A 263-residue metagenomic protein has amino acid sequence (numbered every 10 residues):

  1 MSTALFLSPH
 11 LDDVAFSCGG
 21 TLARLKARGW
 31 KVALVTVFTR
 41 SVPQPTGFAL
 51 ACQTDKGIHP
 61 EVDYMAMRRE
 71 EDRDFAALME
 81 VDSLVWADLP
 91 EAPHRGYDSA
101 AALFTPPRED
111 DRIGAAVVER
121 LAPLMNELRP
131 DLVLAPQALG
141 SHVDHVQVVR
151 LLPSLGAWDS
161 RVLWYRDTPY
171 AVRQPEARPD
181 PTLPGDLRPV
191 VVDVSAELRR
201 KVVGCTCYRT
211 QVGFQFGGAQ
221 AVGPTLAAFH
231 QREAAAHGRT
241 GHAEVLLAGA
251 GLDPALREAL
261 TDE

Functional and structural regions predicted by a protein language model:
S2-W158: Active-site beta-strand->loop->alpha-helix modules in alpha/beta enzyme cores, enriched in Gly/His/Asp(Glu)
E70-L89, Y97-L103, P123, E127 (+2 more regions): The feature marks non-catalytic terminal segments
